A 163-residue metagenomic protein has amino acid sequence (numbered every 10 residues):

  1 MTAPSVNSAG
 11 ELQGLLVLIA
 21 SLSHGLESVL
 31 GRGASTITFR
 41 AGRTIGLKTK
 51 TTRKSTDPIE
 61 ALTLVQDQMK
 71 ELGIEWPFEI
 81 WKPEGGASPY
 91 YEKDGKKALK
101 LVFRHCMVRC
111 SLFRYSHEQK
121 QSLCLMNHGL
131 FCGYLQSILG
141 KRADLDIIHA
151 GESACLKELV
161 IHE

Functional and structural regions predicted by a protein language model:
M1-L123, D144-L156, H162-E163: N-terminal accessory segment detector
Q121-G140: Active-site helix/loop of acyl-thioester processing domains in fatty-acid/polyketide metabolism, spanning hotdog-fold
